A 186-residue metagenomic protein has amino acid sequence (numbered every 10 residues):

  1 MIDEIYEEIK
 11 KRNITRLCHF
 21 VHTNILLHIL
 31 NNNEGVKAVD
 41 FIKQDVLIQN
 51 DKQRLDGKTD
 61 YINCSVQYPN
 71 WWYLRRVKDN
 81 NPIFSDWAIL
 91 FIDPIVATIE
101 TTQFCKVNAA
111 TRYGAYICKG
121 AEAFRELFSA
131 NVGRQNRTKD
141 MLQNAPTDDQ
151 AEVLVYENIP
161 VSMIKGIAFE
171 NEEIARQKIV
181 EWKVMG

Functional and structural regions predicted by a protein language model:
M1-N63, P69-G186: Active-site-proximal loop/hinge segments that shape catalytic or ion-binding/gating pockets
